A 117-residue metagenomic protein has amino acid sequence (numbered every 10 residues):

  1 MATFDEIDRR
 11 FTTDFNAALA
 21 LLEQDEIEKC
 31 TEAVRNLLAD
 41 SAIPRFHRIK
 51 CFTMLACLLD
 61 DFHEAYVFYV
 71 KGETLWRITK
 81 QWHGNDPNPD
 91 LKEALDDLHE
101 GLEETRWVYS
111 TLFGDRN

Functional and structural regions predicted by a protein language model:
M1-R9, E23, G84-N117: Non-globular sequence segments
I7-D8, D14, I27, R45 (+1 more regions): Inter-repeat boundary and helix-capping residues of tandem alpha-helical solenoids
D14-A17, R45, K50-F52, F68 (+2 more regions): TPR repeat positional signature
L21-R35, F68: Helix-turn-helix repeat elements of alpha-solenoid scaffolds
L22-E23, T53, C57-D61: Specific register positions within alpha-helical solenoid repeats of the TPR/Sel1-like families, i.e., one
E28, D40-R45, L59, L75-H83: Alpha-helical junction/boundary sensor with strong preference for TPR arrays
D61-G84, S110: TPR/TPR-like (Sel1-like) alpha-helical repeat modules
